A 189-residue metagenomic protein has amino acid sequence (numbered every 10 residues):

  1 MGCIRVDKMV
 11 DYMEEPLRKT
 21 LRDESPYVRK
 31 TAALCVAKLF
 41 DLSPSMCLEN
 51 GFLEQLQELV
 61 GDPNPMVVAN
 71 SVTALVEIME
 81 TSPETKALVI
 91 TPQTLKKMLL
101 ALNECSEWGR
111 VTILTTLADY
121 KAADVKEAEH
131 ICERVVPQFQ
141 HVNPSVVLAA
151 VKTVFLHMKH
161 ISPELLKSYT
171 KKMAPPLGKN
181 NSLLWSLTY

Functional and structural regions predicted by a protein language model:
M1-Y189: Extended alpha-solenoid helical-repeat scaffolds
